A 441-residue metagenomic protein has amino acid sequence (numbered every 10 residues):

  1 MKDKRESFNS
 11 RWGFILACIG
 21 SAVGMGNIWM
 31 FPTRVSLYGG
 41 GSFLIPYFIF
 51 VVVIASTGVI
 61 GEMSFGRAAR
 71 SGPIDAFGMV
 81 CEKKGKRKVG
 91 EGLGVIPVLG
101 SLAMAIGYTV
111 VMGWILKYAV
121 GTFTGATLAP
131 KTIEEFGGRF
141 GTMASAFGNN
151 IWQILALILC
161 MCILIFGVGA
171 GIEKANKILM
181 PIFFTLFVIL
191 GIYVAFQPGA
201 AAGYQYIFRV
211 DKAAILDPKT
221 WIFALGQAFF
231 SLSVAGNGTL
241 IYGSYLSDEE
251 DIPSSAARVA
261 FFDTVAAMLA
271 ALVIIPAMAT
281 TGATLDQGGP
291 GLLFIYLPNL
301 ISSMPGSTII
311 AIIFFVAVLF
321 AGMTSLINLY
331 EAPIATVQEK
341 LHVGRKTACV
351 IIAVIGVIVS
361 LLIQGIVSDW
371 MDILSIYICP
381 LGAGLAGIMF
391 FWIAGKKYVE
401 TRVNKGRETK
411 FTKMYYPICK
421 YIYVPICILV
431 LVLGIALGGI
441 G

Functional and structural regions predicted by a protein language model:
M1-K2, M112-A144, Y245-E249, S254 (+4 more regions): Helix-loop-helix connectors at the membrane interface of multi-pass transporters/channels
M1-W29, G58-M63, R67-G92, S247-D251 (+1 more regions): Membrane-interface "cap" regions at the ends of multi-pass membrane proteins
K2-K4, F8, E173, K177-M323 (+1 more regions): Membrane-embedded translocation segments of transport machinery
D3-R5, R34-Y38, S71-I96, T109-G169 (+5 more regions): Inter-helical loop and helix-membrane interface segments of multi-pass membrane transporters/permeases
N9, L16-G26, S101-A105, T109 (+7 more regions): Hydrophobic, membrane-embedded alpha-helices of multi-pass small-molecule transporters
G13-I15, S21, N150-I151, F262-M268 (+4 more regions): Loop-to-transmembrane helix boundary motifs in multi-pass membrane proteins
M30-Y47, G66-G72, W114, G171-L179 (+7 more regions): Transmembrane helix-loop boundary segments of multi-pass membrane transporters
G92-S101, P333, L341-A353, I373-I435: C-terminal membrane-solvent junction of multi-pass transporters and transport-like membrane proteins
